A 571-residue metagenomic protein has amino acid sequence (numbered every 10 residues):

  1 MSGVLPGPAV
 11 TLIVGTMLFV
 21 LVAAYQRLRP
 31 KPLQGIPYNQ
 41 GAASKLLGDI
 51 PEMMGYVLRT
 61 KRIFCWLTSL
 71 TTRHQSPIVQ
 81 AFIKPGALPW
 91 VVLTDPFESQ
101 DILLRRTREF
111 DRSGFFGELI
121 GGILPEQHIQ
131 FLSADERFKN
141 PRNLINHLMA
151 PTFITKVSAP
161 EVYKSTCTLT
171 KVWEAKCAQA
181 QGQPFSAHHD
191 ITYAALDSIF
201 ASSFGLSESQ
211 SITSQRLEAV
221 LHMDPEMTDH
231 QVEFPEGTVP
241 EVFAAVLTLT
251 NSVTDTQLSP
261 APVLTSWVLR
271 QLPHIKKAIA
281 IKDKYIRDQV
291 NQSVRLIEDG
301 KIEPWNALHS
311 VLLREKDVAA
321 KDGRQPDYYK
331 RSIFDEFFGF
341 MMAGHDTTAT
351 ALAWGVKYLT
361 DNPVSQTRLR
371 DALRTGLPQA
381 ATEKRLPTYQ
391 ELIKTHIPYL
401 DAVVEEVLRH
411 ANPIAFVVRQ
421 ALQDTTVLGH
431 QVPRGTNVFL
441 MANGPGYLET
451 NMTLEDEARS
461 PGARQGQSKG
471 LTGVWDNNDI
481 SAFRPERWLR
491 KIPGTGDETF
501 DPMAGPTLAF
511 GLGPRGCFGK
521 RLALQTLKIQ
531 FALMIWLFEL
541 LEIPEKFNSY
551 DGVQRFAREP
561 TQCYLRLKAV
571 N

Functional and structural regions predicted by a protein language model:
G3-Q127, E136-N140, Y163-T168, R434 (+1 more regions): N-terminal membrane-proximal hinge/A-helix region immediately C-terminal to the signal-anchor transmembrane segment
Y56-T72, L386-L428, E449: Conserved cytochrome P450 K-helix E-x-x-R motif and the immediately C-terminal K′/meander segment
G114-E118, V157-L352: Cytochrome P450 heme-thiolate monooxygenase catalytic core
P235-T238, D361-P413, P433-T436, R459-P461 (+1 more regions): Cytochrome P450 I-helix active-site segment
T347-T360, Q530: Short, small-residue alpha-helix embedded
P363-Q366, M503-P506, L512, K520-R558: Cytochrome P450 heme-binding "Cys pocket" and the immediately downstream C-terminal segment
N443-D497: Conserved cytochrome P450 K-helix/beta-meander segment immediately N-terminal to the heme-binding cysteine loop
